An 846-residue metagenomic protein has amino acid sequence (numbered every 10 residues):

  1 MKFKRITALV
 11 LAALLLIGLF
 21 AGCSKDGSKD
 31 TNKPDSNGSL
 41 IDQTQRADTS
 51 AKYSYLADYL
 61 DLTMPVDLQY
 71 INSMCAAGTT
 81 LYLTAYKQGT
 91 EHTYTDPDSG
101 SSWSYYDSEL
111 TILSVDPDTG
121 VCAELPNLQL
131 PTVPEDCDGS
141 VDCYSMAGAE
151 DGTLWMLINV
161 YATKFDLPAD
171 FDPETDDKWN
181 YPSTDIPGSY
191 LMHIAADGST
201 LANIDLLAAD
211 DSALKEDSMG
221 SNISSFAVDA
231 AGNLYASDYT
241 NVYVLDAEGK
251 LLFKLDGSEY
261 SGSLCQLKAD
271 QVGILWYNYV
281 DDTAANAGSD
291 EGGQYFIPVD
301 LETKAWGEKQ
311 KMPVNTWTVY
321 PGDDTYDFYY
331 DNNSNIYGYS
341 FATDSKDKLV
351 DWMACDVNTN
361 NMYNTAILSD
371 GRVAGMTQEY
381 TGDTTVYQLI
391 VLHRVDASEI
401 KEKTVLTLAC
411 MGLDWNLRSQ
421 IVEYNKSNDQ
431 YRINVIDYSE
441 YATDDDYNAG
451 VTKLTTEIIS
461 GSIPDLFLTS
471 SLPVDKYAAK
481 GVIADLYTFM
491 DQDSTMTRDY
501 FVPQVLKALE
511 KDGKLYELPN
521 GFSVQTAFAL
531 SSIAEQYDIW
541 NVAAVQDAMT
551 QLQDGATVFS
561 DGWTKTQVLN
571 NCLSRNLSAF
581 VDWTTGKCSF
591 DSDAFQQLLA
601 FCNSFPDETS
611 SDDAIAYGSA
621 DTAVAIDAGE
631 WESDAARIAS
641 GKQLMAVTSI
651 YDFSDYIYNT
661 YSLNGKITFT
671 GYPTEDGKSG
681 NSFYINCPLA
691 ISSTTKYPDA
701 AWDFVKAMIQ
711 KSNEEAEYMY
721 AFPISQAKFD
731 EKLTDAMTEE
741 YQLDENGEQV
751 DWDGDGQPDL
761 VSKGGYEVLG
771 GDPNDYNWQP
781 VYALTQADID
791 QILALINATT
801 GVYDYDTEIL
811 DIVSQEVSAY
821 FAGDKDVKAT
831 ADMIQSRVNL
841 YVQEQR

Functional and structural regions predicted by a protein language model:
L19-G22: C-terminal motif of bacterial Sec signal peptides marking the signal peptidase cleavage site
S24-Y106, L113, P117-G120, M146 (+10 more regions): Conserved N-terminal structural module of periplasmic/extracytoplasmic solute-binding proteins
L60-L62, V121-G139, T200-G220, G257-Y260 (+2 more regions): Surface-exposed loop and turn segments in beta-propeller and other repeat-based domains that flank or scaffold
D116, D197, L201, E510-T622 (+2 more regions): Helix-loop-helix "hinge/cap" segment bordering the ligand-binding cleft or interdomain interface
L472-T526, W540-A544, T668-P673: Hinge/lid segment of periplasmic solute-binding proteins
S578-E675, Q815, T830: Extracytoplasmic ligand-binding clamshell segments of periplasmic binding protein
T660-L743, W752, N797-A798: Extracytoplasmic/periplasmic substrate-recognition and gating elements
F683, G747-V838: C-terminal capping/gating helix-and-loop segments adjacent to ligand/active sites or protein-protein/ligand interfaces
